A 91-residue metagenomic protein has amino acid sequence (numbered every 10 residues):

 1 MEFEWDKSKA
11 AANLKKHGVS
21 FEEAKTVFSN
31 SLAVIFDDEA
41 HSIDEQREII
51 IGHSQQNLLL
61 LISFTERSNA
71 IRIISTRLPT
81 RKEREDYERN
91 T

Functional and structural regions predicted by a protein language model:
M1-T91: Ribonuclease/tRNase effector modules and their secretory precursors
